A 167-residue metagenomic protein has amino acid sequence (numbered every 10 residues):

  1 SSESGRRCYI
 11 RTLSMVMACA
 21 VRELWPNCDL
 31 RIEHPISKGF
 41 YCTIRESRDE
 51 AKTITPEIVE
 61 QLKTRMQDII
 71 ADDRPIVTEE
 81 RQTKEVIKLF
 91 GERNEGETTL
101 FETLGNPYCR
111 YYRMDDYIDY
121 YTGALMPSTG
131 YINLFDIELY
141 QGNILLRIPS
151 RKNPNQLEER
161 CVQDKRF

Functional and structural regions predicted by a protein language model:
S1-Y9, A20, D29-F167: Auxiliary tRNA-acceptor-end handling modules of aminoacyl-tRNA synthetases
L13-W25: Short amphipathic alpha-helix segments
